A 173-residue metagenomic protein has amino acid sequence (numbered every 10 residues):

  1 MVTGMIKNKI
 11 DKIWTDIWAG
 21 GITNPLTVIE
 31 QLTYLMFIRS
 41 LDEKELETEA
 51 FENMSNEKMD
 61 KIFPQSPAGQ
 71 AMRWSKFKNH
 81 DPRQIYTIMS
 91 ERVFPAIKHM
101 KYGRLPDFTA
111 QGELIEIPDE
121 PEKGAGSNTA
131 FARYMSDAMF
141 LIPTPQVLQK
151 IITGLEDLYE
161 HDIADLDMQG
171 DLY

Functional and structural regions predicted by a protein language model:
M1-Y173: Non-catalytic, mostly N-terminal accessory regions of nucleic-acid modification and defense proteins
